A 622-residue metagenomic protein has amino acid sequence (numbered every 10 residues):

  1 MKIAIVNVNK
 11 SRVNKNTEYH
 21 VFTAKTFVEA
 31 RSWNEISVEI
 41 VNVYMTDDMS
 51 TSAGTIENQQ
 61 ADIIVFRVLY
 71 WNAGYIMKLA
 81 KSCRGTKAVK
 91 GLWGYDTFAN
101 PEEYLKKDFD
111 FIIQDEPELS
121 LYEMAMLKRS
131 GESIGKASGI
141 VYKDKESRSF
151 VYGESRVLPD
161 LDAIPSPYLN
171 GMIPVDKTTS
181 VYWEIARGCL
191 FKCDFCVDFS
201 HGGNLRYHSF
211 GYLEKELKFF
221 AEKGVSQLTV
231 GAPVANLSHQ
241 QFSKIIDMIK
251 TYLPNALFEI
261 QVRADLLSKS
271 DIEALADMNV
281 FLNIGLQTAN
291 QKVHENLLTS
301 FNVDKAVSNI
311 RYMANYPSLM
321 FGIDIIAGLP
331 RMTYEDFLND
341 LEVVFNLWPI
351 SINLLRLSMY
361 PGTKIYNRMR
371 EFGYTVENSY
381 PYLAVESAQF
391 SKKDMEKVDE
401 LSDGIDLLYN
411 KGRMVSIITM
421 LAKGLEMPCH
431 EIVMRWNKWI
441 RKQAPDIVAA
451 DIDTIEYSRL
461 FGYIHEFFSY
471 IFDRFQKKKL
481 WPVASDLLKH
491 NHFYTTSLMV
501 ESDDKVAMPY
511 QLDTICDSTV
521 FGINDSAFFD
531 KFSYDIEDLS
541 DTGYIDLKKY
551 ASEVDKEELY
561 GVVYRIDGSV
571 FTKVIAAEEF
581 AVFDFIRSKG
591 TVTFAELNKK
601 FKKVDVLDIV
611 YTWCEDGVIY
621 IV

Functional and structural regions predicted by a protein language model:
M1-A4, A137, V141-Y182: N-terminal [4Fe-4S]-dependent radical SAM core
I3-S11, Y366-S502: C-terminal accessory regions of radical SAM enzymes
K10-H20, V68-A73: A short, glycine/small-residue-rich beta-strand->loop->alpha-helix junction that serves as a flexible
F27, I40-E154: Glycine-rich beta-alpha loop elements in corrinoid/cobalamin-binding modules across cobalamin-dependent enzymes
Y44, I63, E214, A221-G231 (+4 more regions): Conserved C-terminal portion of the radical SAM core fold that forms the substrate/S-adenosylmethionine-binding
S166-L319, A327: Radical SAM [4Fe-4S] cluster-binding motif and immediate context
I447-V570: Hydrophobic packing positions characteristic of elongated beta-solenoid/beta-helix-type spike/fiber shafts
K478-Q511, G568-V622: Long, charge-rich, low-complexity alpha-helical segments
